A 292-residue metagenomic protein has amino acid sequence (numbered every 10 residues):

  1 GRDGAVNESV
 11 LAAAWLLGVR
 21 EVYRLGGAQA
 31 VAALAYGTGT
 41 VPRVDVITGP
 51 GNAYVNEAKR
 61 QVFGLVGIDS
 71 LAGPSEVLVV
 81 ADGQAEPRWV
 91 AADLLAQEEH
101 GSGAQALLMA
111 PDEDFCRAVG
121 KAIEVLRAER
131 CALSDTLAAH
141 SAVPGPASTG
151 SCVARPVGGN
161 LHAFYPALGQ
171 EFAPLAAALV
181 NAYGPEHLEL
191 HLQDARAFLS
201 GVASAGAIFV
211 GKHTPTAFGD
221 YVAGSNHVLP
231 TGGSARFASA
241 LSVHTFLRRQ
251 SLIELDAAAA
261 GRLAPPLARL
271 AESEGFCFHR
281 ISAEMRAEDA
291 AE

Functional and structural regions predicted by a protein language model:
G1-N7, L25-A33, A195: Short acidic loop-to-helix transition motifs that present clustered carboxylates
D3-L17: Active-site-proximal loop->helix
L16-L107: Conserved NAD(P)+-binding/catalytic subdomain of aldehyde/semialdehyde dehydrogenases
R20-Y23, V44-T48, N52-A53, D69 (+8 more regions): Structural motif
E21-G26, A142, A147, H162-F172: Short acidic-hydrophobic, aromatic-tinged amphipathic segments that line or gate anion-handling sites
V44, A104-M109, E129-H140, A154-G158 (+3 more regions): Flexible, glycine/charged-enriched surface loops at secondary-structure junctions
S70-H140, P156-G158, H162-A163: A conserved active-site cap/scaffold subdomain adjacent to cofactor or substrate pockets
A178-E292: C-terminal core of ALDH-fold dehydrogenases
